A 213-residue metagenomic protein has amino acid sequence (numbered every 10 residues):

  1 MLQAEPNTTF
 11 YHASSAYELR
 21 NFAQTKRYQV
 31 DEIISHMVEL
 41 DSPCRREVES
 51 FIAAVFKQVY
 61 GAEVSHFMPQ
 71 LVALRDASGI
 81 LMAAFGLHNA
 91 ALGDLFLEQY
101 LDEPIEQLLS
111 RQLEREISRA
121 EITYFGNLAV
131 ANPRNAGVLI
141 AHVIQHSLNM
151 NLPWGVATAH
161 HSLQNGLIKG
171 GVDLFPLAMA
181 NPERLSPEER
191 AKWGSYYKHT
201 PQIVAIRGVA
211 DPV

Functional and structural regions predicted by a protein language model:
M1-A53, P69, A73-M82, L92 (+3 more regions): Terminal substrate-recognition subdomain of acyl/acetyltransferases
A53-Y60: N-terminal beta-strand/alpha-helix entry module and adjacent surface of metal-dependent catalytic domains
A62-H66: Short loop/turn motifs at secondary-structure junctions and domain boundaries
N89-N127, L185-S195: Conserved acyl-donor/pantetheine-binding loop and adjacent beta-alpha core of acyl/acetyltransferases and related
L95, R134-N135, N165-G166: Short acidic/glycine-rich loop or secondary-structure boundary segments that cap or lie
S118-E121, A136, H160: Hydrophobic alpha-helical segments and helix-packing faces
N132-N149: Conserved acetyl-CoA-binding loop-helix of GNAT-fold acetyltransferases
